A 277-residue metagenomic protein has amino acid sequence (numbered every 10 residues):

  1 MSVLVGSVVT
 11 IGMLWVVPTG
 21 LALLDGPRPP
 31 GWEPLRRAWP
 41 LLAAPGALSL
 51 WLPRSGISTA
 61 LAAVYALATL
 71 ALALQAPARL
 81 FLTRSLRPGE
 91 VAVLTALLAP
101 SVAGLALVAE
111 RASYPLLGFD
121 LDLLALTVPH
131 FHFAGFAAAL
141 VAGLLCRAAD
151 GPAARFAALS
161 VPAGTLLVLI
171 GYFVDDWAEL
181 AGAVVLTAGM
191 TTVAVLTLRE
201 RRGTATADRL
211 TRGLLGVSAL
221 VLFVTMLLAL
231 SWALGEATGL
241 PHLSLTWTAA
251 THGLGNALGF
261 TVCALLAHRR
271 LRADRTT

Functional and structural regions predicted by a protein language model:
M1-T277: Hydrophobic alpha-helical transmembrane segments of multi-pass integral membrane proteins
